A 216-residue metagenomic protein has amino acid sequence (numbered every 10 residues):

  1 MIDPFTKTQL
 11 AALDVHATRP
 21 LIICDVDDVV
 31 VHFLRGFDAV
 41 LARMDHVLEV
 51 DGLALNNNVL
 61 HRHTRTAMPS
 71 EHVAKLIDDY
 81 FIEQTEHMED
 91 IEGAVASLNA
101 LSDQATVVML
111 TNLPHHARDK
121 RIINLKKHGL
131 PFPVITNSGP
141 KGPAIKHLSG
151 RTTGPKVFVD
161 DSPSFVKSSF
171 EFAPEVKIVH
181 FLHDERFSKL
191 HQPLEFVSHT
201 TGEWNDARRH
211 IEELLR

Functional and structural regions predicted by a protein language model:
M1-H72: Active-site neighborhood of HAD-like aspartate-dependent phosphohydrolases
H16-A17, D103-A105, S149-P155: Glycine-rich phosphate-binding loop signature in dinucleotide/nucleotide-binding domains
L60-V95: Metal-dependent phosphoesterase signature
T85, E89, A94-N124, V134-N137: Substrate-recognition element of Asp-dependent hydrolases with the DxDx(T/V) motif
P114-V157, P163-F172: Substrate-recognition "cap/lid" segment bordering the active-site pocket of phosphatases
P133-G139, F196-A207: Short acidic-hydrophobic, aromatic-tinged amphipathic segments that line or gate anion-handling sites
P143-K146, F187-F196, H210-E212: Short, charged, surface-exposed secondary-structure boundary motifs
F158-G202: Acidic, Mg2+-coordinating phosphoryl-transfer loop and its flanking beta/alpha structural elements, shared across
